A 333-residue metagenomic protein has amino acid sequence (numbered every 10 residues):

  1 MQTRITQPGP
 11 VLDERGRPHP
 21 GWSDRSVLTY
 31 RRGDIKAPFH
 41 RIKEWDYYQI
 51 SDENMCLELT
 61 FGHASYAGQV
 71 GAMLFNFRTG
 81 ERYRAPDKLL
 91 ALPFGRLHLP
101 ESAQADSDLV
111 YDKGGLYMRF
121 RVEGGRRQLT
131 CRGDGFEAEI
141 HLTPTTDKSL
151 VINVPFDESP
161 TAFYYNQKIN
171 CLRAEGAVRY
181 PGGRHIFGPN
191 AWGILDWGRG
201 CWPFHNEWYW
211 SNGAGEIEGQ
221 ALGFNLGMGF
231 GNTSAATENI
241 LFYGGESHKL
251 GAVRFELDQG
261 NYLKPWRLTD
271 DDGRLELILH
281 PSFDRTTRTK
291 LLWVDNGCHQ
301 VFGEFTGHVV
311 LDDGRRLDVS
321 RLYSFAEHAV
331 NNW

Functional and structural regions predicted by a protein language model:
M1-W333: Structured soluble/peripheral alpha/beta segments that form catalytic or ligand/cofactor-binding pockets
